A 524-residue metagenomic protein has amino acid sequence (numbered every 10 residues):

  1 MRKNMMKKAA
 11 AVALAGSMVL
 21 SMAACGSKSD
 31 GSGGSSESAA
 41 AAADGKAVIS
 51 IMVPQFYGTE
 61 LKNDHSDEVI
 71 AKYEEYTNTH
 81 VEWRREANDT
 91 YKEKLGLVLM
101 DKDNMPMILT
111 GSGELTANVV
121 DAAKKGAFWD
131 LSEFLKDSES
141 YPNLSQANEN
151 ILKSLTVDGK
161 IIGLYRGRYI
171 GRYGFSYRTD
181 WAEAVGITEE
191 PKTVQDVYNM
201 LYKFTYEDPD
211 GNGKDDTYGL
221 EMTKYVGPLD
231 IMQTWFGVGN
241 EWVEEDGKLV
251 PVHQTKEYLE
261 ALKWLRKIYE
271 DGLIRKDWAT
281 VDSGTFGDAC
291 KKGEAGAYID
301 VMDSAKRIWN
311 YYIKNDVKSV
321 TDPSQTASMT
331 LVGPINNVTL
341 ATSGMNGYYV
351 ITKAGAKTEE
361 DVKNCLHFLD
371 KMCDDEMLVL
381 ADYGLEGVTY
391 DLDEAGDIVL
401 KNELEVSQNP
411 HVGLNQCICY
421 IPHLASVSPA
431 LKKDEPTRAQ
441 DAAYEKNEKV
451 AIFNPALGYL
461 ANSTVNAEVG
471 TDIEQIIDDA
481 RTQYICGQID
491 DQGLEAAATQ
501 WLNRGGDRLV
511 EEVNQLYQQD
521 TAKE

Functional and structural regions predicted by a protein language model:
M1-N4: N-terminal secretory signal peptides that target proteins for export/translocation
K8-V12, C25-V194, D230-I231, E241-E244 (+3 more regions): Conserved N-terminal structural module of periplasmic/extracytoplasmic solute-binding proteins
Q55-S66, I70-Y73, S176, E183-E190 (+2 more regions): Extracytoplasmic/periplasmic substrate-binding proteins
P106-T110, G296-V301: Paired acidic/hydrophobic, glycine-rich loop segments that form the ligand-binding mouth/hinge of periplasmic-binding
D130-A147, T188, N240-K256, E260 (+3 more regions): Short, solvent-exposed loop/beta-turn-alpha elements that line the ligand-binding surface or hinge of extracytoplasmic
T156-G227, W242-A289, E294-Y298, I351-L366 (+4 more regions): Helix-loop-helix "hinge/cap" segment bordering the ligand-binding cleft or interdomain interface
H367-Q483, Q488: Conserved small-residue motifs centered on glycine
